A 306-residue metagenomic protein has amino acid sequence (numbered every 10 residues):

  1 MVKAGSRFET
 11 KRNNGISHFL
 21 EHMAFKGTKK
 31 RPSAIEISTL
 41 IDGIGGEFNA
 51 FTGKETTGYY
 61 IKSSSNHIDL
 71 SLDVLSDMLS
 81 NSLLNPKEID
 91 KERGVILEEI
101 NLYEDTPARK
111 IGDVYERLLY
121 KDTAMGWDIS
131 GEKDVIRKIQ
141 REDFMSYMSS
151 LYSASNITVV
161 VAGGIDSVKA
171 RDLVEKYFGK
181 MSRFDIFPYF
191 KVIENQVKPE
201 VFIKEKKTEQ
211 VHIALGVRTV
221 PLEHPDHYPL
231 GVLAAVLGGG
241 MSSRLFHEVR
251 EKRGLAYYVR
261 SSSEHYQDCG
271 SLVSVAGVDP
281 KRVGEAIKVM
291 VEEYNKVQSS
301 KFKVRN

Functional and structural regions predicted by a protein language model:
M1-K3, G216-R218, S262: Generic beta-structure capping elements
M1-K62, G240-L255: M16/MPP (pitrilysin/insulinase) zinc-metallopeptidase core fold and M16-derived inactive scaffolds
E9, N13, I68, L72 (+5 more regions): Short, charged, low-complexity patches
G15-S17, D113, H224-D226: A short alpha-helix capping/helix-coil boundary motif
K26-G27, V236, K296: Active-site catalytic microenvironments for nucleophilic, acid-base chemistry
E36-I186, V192-I193, I203-K204, P221 (+2 more regions): Charge-rich, well-structured scaffold segments of protease-associated domains
I186-S243: His/Glu-based metal-binding/catalytic segments typifying zinc-dependent metallopeptidases
